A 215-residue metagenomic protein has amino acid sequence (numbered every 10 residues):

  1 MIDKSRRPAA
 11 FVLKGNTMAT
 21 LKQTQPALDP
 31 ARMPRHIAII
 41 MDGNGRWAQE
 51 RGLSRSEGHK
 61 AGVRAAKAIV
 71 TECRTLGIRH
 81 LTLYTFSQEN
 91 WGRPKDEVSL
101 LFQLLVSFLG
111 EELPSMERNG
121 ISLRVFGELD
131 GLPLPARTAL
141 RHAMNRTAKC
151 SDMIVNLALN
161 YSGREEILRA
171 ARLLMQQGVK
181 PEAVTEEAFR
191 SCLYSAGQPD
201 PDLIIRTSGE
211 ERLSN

Functional and structural regions predicted by a protein language model:
D3-T17: Short, Lys/Arg-enriched N-terminal segments with co-localized hydrophobic residues within the first ~10-30 amino acids
L13-N215: Flexible, compositionally biased loop and terminal segments
